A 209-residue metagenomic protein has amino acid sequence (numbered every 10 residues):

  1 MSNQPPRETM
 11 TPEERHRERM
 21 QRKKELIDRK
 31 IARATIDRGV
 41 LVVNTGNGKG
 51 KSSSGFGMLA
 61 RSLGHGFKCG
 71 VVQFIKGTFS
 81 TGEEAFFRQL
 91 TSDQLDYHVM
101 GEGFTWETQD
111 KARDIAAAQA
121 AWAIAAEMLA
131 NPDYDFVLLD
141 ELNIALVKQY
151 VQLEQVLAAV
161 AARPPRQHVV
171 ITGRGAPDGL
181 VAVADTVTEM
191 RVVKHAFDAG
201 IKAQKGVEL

Functional and structural regions predicted by a protein language model:
M1-V40: Extreme N-terminal, non-catalytic leader segments that precede Walker-type/kinase nucleotide-binding cores
S2-H16, F104-T105, A126-D133, L142-L209: Replace "adjacent to P-loop NTPase cores in ATP/GTP-dependent enzymes" with "adjacent to NTP-binding cores
K24-I27, A118-A123, V169-T172: Short gly/ser/thr-rich secondary-structure transition/capping motifs
D37, G46-G48, I171: Short glycine/serine/threonine-biased micro-segments
R38-G39, G66-F67, D133-Y134, P165-R166: Short coil/turn connectors at secondary-structure junctions
L41-A130: Conserved P-loop
F74, E141-L142: Generic detector of well-ordered alpha-helical packing
